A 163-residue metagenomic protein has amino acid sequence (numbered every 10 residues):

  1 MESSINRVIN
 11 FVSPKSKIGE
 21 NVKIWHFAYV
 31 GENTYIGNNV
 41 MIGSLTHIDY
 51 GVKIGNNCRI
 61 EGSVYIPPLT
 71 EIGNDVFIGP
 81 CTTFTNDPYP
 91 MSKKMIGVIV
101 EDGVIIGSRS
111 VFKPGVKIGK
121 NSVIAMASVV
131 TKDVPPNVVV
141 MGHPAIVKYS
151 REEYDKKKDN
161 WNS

Functional and structural regions predicted by a protein language model:
M1-I5, N160-S163: Short, Lys/Arg-enriched, disordered terminal segments
S4-M141, I146-V147: Structural signal for interior beta-strand "rungs" in well-ordered beta-sheet cores of soluble enzyme domains
R151-N162: A glycine/serine/threonine-rich, flexible loop-to-helix segment that serves as the NAD(P) cofactor-binding "lid"
